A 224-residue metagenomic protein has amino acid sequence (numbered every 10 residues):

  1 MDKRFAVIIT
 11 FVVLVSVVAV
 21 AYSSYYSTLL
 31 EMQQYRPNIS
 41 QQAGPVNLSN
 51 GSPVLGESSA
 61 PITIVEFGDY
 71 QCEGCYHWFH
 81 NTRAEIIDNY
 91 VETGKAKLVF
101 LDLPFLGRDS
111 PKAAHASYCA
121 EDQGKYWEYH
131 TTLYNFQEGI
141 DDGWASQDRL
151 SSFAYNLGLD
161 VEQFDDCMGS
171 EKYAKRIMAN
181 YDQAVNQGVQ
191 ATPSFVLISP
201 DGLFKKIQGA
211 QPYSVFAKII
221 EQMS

Functional and structural regions predicted by a protein language model:
M1-R36, F67, R83, S151-S224: C-terminal cap of thioredoxin/glutaredoxin-like
Q33-V46, Q147: Periplasmic c-type cytochrome electron-transfer domains
G44-N50, K175-M178: Short gly/ser/thr-rich secondary-structure transition/capping motifs
V46-I62: A short beta-strand-turn-helix
L48-S49, G139, D201, K205: A generic, residue-level signal for flexible/boundary positions that often mark functional hotspots
N50-S52, D102, Y181: Short, well-ordered turn and helix-capping elements at secondary-structure junctions
V54-L55, I140, I207: Short clusters of hydrophobic/aromatic residues that line enzyme substrate/ligand-binding pockets
A60, V65-Y155, D160, V185-Q190 (+1 more regions): Structural alpha/beta surface segment adjacent to cysteine/selenocysteine redox centers across thiol/disulfide enzymes
